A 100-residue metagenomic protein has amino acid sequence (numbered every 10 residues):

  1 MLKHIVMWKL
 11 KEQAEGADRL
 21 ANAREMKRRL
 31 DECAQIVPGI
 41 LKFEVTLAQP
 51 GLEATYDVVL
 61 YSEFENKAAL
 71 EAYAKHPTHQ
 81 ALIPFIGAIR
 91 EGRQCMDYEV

Functional and structural regions predicted by a protein language model:
M1-Y56, E65-E71, E99-V100: Short S/T/G/P-rich N-terminal loop/turn motif that feeds into the first structured element of a domain
F64-I89, R93: C-terminal structural segments of small proteins and small subunits
G92-V100: A generic hydrophobic-segment detector
